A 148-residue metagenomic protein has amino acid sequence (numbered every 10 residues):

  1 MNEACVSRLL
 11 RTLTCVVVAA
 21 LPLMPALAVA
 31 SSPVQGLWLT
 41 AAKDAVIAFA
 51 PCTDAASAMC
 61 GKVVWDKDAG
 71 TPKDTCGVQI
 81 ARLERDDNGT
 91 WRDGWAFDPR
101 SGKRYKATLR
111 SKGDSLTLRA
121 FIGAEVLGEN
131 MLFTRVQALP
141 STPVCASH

Functional and structural regions predicted by a protein language model:
N2-V17: Bacterial N-terminal signal peptides that target proteins for export
A20-A28: C-terminal segment of classical bacterial N-terminal signal peptides
L27-L37, V144: N-terminal helix-cap/turn-to-beta initiation motif at the start of protein domains
V34-Q35, L39-A107: Central antiparallel beta-sheet cores of small beta-barrel/beta-sandwich binding domains
R119: Ligand-binding face of N-terminal immunoglobulin V-set domains in extracellular IgSF glycoproteins
G123-H148: Edge beta-strand at a domain terminus
